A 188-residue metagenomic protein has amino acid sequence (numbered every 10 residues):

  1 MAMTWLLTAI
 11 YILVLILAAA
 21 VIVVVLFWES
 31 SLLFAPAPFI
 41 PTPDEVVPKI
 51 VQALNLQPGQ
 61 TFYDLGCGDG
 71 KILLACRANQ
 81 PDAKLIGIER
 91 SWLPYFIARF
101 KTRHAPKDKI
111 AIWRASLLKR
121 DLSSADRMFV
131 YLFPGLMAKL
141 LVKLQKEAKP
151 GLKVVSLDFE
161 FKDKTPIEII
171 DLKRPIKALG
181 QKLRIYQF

Functional and structural regions predicted by a protein language model:
A2-Q57: S-adenosyl-L-methionine
P58-G68: Conserved class I S-adenosyl-L-methionine
K71-P81: Conserved SAM-binding loop of SAM-dependent methyltransferases across substrates and taxa, primarily the Class I
K84-E89: Conserved SAM-binding motif I beta-strand of class I
A98: Conserved SAM-binding loop
A105-L117: Conserved SAM-binding strand-loop segment of SAM-dependent methyltransferases
G151-E160: Conserved beta-strand signature within the Rossmann-like core of class I S-adenosyl-L-methionine
E160-F188: Active-site capping/gating segments
